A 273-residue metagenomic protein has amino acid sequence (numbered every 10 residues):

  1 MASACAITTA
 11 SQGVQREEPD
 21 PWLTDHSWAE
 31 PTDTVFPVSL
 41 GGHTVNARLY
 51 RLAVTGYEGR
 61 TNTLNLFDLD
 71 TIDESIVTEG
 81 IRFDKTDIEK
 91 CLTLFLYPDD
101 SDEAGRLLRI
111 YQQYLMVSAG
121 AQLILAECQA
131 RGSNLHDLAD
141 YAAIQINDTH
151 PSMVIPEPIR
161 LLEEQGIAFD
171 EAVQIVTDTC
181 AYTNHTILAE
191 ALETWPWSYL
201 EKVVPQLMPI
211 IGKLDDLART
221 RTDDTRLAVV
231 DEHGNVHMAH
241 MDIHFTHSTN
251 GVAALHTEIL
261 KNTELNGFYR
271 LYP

Functional and structural regions predicted by a protein language model:
M1-P273: A conserved ligand/cofactor-binding region detector
